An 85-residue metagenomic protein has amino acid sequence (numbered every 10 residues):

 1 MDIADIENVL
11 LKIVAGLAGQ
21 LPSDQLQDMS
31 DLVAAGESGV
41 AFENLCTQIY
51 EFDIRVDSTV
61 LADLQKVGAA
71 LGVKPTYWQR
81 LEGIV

Functional and structural regions predicted by a protein language model:
M1-V85: C-terminal-biased regions
